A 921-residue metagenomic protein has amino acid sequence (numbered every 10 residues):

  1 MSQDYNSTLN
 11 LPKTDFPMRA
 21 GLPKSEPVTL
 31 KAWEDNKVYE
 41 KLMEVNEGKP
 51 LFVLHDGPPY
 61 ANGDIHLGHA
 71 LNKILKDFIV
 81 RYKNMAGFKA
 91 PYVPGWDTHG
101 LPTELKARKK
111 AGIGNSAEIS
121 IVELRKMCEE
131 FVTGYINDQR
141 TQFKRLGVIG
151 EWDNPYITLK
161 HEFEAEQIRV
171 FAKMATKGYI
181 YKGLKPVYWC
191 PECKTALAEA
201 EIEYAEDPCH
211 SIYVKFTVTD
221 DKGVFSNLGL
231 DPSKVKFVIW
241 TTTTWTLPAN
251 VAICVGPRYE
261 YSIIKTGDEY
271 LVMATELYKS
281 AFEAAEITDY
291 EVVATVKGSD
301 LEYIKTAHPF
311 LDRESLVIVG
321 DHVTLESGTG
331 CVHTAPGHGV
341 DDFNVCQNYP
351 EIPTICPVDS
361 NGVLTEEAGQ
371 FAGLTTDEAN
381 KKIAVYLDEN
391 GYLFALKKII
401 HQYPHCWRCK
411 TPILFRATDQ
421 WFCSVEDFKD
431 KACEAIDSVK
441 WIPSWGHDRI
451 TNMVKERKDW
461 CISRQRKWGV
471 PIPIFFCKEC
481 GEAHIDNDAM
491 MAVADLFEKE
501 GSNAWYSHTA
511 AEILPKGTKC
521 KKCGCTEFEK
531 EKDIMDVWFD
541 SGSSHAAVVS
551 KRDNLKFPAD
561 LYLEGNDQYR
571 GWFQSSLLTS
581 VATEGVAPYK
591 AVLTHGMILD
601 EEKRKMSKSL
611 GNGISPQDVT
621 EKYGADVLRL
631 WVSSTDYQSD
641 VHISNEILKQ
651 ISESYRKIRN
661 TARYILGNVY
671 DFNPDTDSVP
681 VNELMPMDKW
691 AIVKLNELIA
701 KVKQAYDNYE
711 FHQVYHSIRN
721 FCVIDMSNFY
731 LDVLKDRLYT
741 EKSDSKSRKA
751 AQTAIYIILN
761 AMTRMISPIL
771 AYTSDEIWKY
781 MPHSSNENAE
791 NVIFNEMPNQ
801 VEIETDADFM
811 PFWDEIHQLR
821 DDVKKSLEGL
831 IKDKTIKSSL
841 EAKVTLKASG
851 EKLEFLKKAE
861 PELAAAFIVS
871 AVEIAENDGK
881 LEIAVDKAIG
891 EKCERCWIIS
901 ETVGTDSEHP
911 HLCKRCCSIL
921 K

Functional and structural regions predicted by a protein language model:
S2-D15, R19-L22, V28, A32-N36 (+16 more regions): Residue patterns forming the tRNA-binding/recognition surfaces of aminoacyl-tRNA synthetases and related DALR
T29-L30, Y39-L42, P50-K109: N-terminal cofactor/phosphate-binding cores enriched in small/glycine residues, especially glycine-rich loops such as
N46, P50-D56, L67-L71, L75 (+18 more regions): Secondary-structure capping and boundary motifs in well-ordered enzyme cores
D97, V187, P191, A198-A205 (+6 more regions): Acidic, turn-prone loop/beta-hairpin segments
C190, C406, C477, C520-C523 (+2 more regions): Short cysteine-rich clusters marking metal-coordination/redox-active sites
K194, Q465, G481, G524 (+2 more regions): Cys/His-coordinated zinc-binding microdomains
D220, G229, Y349-G362, R466-W468 (+1 more regions): Alpha-helical recognition segments enriched in aromatics with Gly/Pro capping that present substrate-recognition
A252-I253, Y259-C331, V340, N344: Protease-associated
